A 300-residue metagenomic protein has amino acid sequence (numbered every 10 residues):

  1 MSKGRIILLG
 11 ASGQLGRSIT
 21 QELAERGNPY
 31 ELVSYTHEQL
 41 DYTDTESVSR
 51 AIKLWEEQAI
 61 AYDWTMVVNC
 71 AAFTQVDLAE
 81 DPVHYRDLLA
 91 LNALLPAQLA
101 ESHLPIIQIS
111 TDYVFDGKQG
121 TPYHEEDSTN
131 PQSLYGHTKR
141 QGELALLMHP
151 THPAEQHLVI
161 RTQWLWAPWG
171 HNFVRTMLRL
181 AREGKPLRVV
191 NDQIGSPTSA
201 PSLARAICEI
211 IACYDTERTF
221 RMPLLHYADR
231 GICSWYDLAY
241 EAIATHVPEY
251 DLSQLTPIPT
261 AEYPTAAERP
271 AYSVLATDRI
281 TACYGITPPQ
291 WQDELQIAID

Functional and structural regions predicted by a protein language model:
S2-E25: N-terminal Rossmann NAD(P)H-binding glycine-rich loop of SDR-like oxidoreductase domains
V33-E46: Rossmann-fold cofactor-recognition segment
T45-L91: NAD(P)H-binding glycine-rich loop region in Rossmannoid oxidoreductase-like domains and their noncatalytic homologs
D81-I107: NAD(P)-cofactor binding segment of oxidoreductase domains
D87-L95, V114-I160, W164-L165: Catalytic helix-loop patch of NAD(P)-dependent Rossmann-fold dehydrogenases
L144-G195, P201-E209: NAD(P)-dependent short-chain dehydrogenase/reductase
A206, C213-A266: Mid/C-terminal beta-alpha module of Rossmann-like enzyme folds, strongest in SDR-family dehydrogenases/epimerases
E268-D300: C-terminal amphipathic/interface module of NAD(P)-dependent oxidoreductases and related NAD-binding regulators
